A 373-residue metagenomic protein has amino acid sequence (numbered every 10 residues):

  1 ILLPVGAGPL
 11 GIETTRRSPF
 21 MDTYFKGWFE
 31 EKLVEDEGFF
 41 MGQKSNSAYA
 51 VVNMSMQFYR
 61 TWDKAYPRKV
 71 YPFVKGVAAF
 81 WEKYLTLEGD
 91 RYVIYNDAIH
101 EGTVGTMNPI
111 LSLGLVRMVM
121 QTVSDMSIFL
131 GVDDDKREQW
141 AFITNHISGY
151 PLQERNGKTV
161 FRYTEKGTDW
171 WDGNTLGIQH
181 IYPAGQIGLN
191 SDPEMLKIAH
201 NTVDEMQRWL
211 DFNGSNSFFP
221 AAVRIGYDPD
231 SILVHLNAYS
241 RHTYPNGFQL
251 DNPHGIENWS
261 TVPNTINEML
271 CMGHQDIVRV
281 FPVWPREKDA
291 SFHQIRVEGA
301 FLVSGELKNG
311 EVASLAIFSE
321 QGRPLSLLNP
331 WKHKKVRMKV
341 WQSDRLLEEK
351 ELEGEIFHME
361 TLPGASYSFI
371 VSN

Functional and structural regions predicted by a protein language model:
L2-A7, W28-K32, G38-R60, R68 (+3 more regions): Active-site core of glycosidic bond-cleaving carbohydrate-active enzymes
L3, P9-E35, G102-G105: Aromatic- and acidic-residue-enriched carbohydrate-binding clefts of CAZyme catalytic domains
S47, R91, I178, A300-L302: Extracellular structured ligand-interaction cores
Q57-A65, V70-G76, K83, I94-N96: Primarily short, surface-exposed interaction patches in extracytoplasmic proteins
Y71-K75, A79, N264, V303: Short alpha-helical basic/polar micro-motif
G76-F129: Acidic/histidine-rich catalytic neighborhood
D97, W140-N145, F281-K288: A glycine-rich phosphate-binding loop feature that marks nucleotide/adenosyl-phosphate handling sites
Y227-N373: Non-catalytic C-terminal accessory modules of carbohydrate-active enzymes
